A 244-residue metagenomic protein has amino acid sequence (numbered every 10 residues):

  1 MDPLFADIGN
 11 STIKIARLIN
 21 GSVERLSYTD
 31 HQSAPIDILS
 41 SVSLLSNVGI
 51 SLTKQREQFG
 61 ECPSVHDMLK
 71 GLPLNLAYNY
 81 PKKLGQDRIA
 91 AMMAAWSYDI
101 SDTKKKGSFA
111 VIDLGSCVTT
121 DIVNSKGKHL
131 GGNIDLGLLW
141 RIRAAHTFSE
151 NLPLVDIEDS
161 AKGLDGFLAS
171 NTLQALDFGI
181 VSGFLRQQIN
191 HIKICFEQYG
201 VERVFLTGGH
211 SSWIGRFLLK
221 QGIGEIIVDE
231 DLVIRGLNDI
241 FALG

Functional and structural regions predicted by a protein language model:
M1-V23, A95, K105-H129, A145 (+1 more regions): Gly/Thr-rich phosphate-binding beta-strand-loop-beta motif of the actin/hexokinase/Hsp70
E24-R25, C62-M68, H129-I134, I223-V233: Short hydrophobic/aromatic-enriched beta-strand-loop microsegments
Q32-S43, D99, Q188-E202: Phosphate/pyrophosphate-binding loops at sites that engage ATP/ADP/AMP, CoA/4′-phosphopantetheine, polyphosphate
D37-K54, S64-H66, Y199-G209: Short glycine-rich phosphate-binding loop at a beta-alpha junction
F59-Y98: Glycine/small-residue-rich loop that forms an oxyanion/phosphate-binding "nest" at active or ligand-binding sites
A94-W96, I226-G244: Glycine-rich phosphate-binding/hydrolytic loop that grips phosphoryl groups
D135-Q198: Active-site rim beta-loop-alpha module in soluble metabolic enzymes
W213-F217: Catalytic cores of alpha/beta
